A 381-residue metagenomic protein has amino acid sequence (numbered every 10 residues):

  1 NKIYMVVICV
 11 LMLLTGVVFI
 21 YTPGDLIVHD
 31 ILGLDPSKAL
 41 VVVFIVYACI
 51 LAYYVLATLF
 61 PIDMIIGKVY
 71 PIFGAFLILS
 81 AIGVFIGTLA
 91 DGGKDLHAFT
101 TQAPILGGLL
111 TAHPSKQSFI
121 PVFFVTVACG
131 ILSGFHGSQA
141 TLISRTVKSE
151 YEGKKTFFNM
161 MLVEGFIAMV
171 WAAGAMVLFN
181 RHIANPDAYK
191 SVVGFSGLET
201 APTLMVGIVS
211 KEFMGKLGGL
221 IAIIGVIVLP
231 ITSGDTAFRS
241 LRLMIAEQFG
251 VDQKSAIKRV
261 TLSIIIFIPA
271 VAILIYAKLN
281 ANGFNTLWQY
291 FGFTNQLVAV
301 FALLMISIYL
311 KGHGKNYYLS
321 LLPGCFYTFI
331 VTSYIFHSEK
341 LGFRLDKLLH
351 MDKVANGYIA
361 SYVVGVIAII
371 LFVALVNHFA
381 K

Functional and structural regions predicted by a protein language model:
N1-T58, A128-L132, G225-D235, K254: Helix-loop-helix module between adjacent transmembrane segments
C9-G16, C49-A57, G74-G92, S133 (+2 more regions): Selective recognition of specific alpha-helical transmembrane segments in multi-pass small-molecule
M12-L32, V42-I45, Y54-T58, L77-T111 (+2 more regions): Hydrophobic alpha-helical segments and their helix-loop junctions in multi-pass secondary transporters
Y21-I45, A140-G165, T203-V206, G234-L262: Helix-loop-helix connectors at the membrane interface of multi-pass transporters/channels
P23-I27, V43-A90, F291-A302, N316-Y327: Membrane-interface loop-to-helix entry segments
L40-C49, N159-M169, M176-F179, G197 (+4 more regions): Loop-to-transmembrane helix boundary motifs in multi-pass membrane proteins
G67, I86-A90, G107-P121, A277-F301 (+1 more regions): A generic transmembrane alpha-helix motif of multi-pass inner-membrane proteins
T88-I105, M160-I208, K278-N282: Extracellular/periplasmic helix-exit of transmembrane alpha-helices
